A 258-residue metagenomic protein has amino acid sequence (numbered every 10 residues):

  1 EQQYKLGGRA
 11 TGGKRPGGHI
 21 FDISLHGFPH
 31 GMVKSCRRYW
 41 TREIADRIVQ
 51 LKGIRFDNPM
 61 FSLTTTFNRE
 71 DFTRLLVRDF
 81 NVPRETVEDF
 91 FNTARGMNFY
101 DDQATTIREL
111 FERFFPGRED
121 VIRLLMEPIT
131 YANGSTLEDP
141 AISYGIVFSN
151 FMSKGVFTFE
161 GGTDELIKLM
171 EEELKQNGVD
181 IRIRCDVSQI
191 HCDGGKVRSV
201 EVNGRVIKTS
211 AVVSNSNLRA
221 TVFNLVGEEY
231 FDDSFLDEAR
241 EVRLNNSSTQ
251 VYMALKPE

Functional and structural regions predicted by a protein language model:
E1-V82: N-terminal glycine-rich phosphate/pyrophosphate-binding loop and immediately adjacent elements
Q2-Q3, I48-Q50, I122-P128, E172 (+2 more regions): Beta-strand segments within the central parallel beta-sheet cores of soluble alpha/beta enzyme folds
L6-R9, Y131-N133, Q189-H191, R219-F223: Flexible loop/turn segments at secondary-structure boundaries
S24-H30, I129-G134, S248: Glycine-rich phosphate/pyrophosphate-binding beta-alpha loops
G27, S199, Q250-Y252: Conserved hydrophobic/aromatic beta-strand scaffold that supports enzyme active sites
P59-P140: Rossmann-like flavin
G145-N203: Helical element adjacent to the flavin cofactor pocket in flavoenzyme catalytic cores
E160-K168, E172, Q176, I190 (+1 more regions): Glycine-rich loop(s) and the adjacent beta-strand/alpha-helix scaffold that form part
